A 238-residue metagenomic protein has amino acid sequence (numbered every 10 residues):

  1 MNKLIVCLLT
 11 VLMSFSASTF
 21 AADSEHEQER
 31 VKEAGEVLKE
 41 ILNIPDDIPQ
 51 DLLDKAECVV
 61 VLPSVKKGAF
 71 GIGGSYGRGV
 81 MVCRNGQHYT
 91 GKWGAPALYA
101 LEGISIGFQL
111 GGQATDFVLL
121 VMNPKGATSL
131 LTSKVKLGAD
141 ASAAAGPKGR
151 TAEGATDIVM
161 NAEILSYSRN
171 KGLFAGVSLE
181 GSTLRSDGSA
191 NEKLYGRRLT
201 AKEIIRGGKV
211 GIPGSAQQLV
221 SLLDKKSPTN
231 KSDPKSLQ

Functional and structural regions predicted by a protein language model:
M1-L8: Bacterial N-terminal signal peptides that target proteins for export
L8-L9, T19: Cleavable N-terminal signal peptides
S14-S18: N-terminal signal peptide c-region/cleavage motif recognized by signal peptidases
A22-Q238: Small-residue-enriched, tightly packed secondary-structure blocks
